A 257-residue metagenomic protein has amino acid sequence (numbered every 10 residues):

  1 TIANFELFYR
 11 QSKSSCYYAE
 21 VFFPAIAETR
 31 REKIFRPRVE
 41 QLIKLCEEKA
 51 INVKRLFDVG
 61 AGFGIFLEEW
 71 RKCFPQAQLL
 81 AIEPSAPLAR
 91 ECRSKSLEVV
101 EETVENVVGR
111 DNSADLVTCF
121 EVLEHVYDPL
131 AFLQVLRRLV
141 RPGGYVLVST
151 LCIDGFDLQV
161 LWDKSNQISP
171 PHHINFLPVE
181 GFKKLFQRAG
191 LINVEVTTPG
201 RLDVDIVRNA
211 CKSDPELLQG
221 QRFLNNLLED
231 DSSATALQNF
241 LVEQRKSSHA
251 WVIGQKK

Functional and structural regions predicted by a protein language model:
T1-F120, L130-L133, T198-P199, C211 (+2 more regions): Conserved N-terminal segment of class I S-adenosyl-L-methionine
A77, L97, G144-Y145, L191-I192: A structural micro-motif
D111, H125-D128, P178: Acidic/polar helix N-cap motif
F120-Y127, S149, H172: Short catalytic micro-motifs in class I SAM-dependent methyltransferases
L130-Y145: A short glycine-rich, Lys/Arg-flanked "PGG" loop and its adjoining helix->strand segment in the class I
L147-N175, E180-L185, N209-S213: Short, glycine-/aromatic-enriched active-site segment of Class I SAM-dependent methyltransferases
D154-F156, G200-D203: Feature marks short, surface-exposed loop/turn motifs that line or immediately flank catalytic pockets and channel
L191-L202: Conserved S-adenosyl-L-methionine
